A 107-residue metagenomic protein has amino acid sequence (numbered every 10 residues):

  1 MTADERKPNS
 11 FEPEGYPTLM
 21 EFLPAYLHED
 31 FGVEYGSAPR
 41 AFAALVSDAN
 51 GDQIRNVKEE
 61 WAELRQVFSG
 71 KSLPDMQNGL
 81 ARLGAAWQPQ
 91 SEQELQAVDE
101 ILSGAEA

Functional and structural regions predicted by a protein language model:
T2-A43, D99-E106: Short terminal alpha-helical segments
N9, P13, A44-G51, G84-S91: Short, charged/polar micro-motifs that form catalytic or ligand-binding hotspots
S10, S37, S47, S69-S72 (+2 more regions): Generic serine detector
S10-E14, L64-A81: Short cationic/low-complexity microdomains
G15-F22, Q53-E60, S72-D75, Q90-V98: Residue-level detector of well-ordered alpha-helical segments, enriched for hydrophobic/aromatic packing positions
E29-S69: Amphipathic alpha-helical interaction modules
D75-A107: Amphipathic alpha-helical binding modules
